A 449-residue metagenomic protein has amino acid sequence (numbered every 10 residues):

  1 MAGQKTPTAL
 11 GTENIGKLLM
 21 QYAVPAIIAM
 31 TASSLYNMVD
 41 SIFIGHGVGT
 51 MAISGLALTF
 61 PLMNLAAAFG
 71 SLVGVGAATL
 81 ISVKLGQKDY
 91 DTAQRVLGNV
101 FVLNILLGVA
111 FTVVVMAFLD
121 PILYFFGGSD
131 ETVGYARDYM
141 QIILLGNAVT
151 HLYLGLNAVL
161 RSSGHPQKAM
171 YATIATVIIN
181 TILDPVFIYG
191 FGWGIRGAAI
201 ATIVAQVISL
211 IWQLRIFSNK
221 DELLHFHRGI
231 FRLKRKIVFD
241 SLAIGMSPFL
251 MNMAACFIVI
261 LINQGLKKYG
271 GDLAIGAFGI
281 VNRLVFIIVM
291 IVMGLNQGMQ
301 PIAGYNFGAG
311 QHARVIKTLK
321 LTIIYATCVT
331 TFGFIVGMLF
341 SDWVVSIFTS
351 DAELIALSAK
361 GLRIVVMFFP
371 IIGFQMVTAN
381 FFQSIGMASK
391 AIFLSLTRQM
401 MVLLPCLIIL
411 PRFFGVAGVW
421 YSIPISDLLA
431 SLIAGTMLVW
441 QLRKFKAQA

Functional and structural regions predicted by a protein language model:
M1-A23, I81-A148, G190-G245, A303-F368 (+1 more regions): Short alpha-helical transmembrane segments in multi-pass integral membrane proteins
L10-V48, P61-G76, L80, I105-T112 (+5 more regions): N-terminal transmembrane alpha-helices
Q21-D40, I142, T176, A205-S209 (+3 more regions): Transmembrane helical elements of multi-pass membrane transporters/channels
A32, Y36, A66-G70, A110 (+15 more regions): Residue-level hotspots within pore-lining transmembrane alpha-helices of multi-pass secondary transporters
L35-S54, L123-D130, V186-G192, C256-R283 (+4 more regions): Helix-terminus/linker motif at the lipid-water interface of multi-pass membrane proteins
I53-V113, T150-A169, A277-I335, L339-S341 (+1 more regions): Small-residue-rich hydrophobic transmembrane alpha-helices
L65-A68, T112, N180-P185, L210-L214 (+4 more regions): Hydrophobic transmembrane alpha-helices of multi-pass small-molecule transporters
I143-R161, A172-N180, A198-I211, M293-N296 (+3 more regions): Short runs within selected transmembrane alpha-helices of multi-pass transporters and secretion channels
